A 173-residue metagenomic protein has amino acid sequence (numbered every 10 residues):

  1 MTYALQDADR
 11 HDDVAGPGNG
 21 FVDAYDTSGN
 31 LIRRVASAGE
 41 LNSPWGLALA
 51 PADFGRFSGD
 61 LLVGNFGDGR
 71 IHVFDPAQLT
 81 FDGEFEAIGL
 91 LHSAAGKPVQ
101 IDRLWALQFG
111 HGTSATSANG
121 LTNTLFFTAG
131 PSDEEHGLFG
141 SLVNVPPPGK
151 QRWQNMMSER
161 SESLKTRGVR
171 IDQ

Functional and structural regions predicted by a protein language model:
M1-Q173: Sequence/structural signature of beta-propeller domains
